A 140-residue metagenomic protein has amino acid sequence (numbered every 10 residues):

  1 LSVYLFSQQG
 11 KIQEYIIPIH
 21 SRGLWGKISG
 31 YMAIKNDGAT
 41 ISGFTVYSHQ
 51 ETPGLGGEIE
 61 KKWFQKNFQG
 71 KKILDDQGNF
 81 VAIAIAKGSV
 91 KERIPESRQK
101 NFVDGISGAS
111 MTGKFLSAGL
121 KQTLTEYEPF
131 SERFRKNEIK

Functional and structural regions predicted by a protein language model:
L1-K140: Flexible, solvent-exposed loop/hinge segments and secondary-structure transition points
